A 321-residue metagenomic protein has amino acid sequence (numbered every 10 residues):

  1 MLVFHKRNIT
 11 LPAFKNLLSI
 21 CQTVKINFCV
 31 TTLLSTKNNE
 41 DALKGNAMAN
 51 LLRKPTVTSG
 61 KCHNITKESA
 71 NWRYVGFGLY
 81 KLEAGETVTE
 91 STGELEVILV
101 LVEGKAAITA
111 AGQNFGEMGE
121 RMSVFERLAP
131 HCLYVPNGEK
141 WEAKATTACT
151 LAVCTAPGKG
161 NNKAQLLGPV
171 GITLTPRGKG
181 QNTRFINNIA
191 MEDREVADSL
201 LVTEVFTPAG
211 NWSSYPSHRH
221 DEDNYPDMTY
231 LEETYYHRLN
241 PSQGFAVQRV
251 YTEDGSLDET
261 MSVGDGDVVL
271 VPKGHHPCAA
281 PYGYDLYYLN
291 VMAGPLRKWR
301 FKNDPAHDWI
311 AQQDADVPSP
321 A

Functional and structural regions predicted by a protein language model:
T58-T89, E96, Q181-T234: A short glycine-rich, His/Asp/Glu-containing loop-to-beta-strand
G78-K144: Extended, compositionally biased flexible segments
G93-F115, A209, E222-D265: Glycine- and acidic-residue-biased ligand/ion/polar-headgroup-sensing regions
E126-K140, S262-G283: Conserved metal-binding segment of the jelly-roll/cupin
C149-M191, L289-A321: Double-stranded beta-helix
